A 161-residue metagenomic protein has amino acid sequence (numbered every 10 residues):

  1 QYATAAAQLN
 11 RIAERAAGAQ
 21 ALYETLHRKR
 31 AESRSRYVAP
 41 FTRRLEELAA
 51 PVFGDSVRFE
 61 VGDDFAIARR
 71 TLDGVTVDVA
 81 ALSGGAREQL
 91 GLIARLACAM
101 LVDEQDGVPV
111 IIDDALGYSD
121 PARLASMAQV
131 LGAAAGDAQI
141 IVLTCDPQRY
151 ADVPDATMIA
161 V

Functional and structural regions predicted by a protein language model:
Q1-G54, R58, G74: Charged, surface-exposed helical/loop "interaction arms" that form contiguous linear patches used for dimerization
A19, R58-E60, T76-A80, G91 (+3 more regions): Extended hydrophobic-aromatic, low-complexity segments
A21, K29, V110, L116-Y118: N-terminal/domain-start segments enriched in small and hydrophobic, helix-friendly residues, covering either
A31, F53-G54, A94, L101 (+3 more regions): Hydrophobic alpha-helix feature that most strongly marks membrane-spanning transmembrane helices and their immediate
A31-T42, I67-R95, A115-A125: Conserved ABC ATPase signature
F53-L72, V108-I111: Long, charged, glycine-rich C-terminal linkers/tails
G84-I111, A134: GG-anchored amphipathic helix commonly corresponding to the ABC/SMC/Rad50 NBD signature/C-loop
A122-V161: C-terminal lobe/lid and adjacent interdomain/linker elements of RecA-like ASCE P-loop ATPase modules
